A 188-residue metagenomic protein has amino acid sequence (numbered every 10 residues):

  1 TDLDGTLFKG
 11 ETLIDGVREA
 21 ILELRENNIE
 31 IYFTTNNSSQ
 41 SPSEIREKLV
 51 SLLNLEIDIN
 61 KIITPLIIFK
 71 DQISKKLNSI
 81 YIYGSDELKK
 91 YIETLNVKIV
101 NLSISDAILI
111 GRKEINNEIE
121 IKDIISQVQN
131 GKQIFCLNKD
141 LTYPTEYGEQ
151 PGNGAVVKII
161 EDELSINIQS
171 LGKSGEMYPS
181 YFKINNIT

Functional and structural regions predicted by a protein language model:
T1-G16, A20, F33-T34: Asp-based phosphoryl-transfer active-site loop
V17, I21-K48, I62, S79-G84 (+1 more regions): Substrate-recognition element of Asp-dependent hydrolases with the DxDx(T/V) motif
P42-K61, N130, E146-E161: Substrate-recognition/cap helix-loop segment adjacent to the acidic, metal-dependent catalytic center of Asp-based
D58-I68, S103-S105, K139: A short, structured active-site edge motif that brings together acidic residues
D71, K75-N96: Short, charged N-terminal beta->alpha structural module
K76, Q169-T188: Conserved Lys-Pro-Asp/Glu-containing loop-to-beta segment of HAD-superfamily phosphomonoesterases, centered on
N96-D106: Short acidic low-complexity segments
L137-S174: Glycine/Thr-rich beta-alpha phosphate-binding loop at enzyme active sites
